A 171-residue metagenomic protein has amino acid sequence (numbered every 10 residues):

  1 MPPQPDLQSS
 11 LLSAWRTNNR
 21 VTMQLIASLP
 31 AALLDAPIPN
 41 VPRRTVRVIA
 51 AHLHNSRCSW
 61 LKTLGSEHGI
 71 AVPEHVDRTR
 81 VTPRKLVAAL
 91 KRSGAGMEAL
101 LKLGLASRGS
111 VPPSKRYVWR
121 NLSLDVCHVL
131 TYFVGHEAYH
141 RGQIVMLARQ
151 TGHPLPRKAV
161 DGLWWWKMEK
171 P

Functional and structural regions predicted by a protein language model:
P2, L12-M23, L33-V76, R116-P171: Short, contiguous alpha-helical
Q8-S9: N-terminal leader segment of winged-helix/HTH proteins
K62-G104: Helix-adjacent hinge/juxtasegments
L103-R120: Acidic catalytic patch
